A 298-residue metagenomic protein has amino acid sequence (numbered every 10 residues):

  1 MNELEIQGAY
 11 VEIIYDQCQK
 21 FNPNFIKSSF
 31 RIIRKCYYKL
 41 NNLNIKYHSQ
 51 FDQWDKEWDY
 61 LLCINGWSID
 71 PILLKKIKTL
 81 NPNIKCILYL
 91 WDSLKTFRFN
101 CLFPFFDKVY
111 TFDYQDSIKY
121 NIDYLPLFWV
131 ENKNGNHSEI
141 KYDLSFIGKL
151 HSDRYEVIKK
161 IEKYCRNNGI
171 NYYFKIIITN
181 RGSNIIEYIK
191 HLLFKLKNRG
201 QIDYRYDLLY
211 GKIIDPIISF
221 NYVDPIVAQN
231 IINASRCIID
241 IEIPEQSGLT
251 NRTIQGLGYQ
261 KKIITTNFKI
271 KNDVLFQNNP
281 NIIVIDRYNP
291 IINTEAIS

Functional and structural regions predicted by a protein language model:
M1-Y38, N42-Y47, N65-S68, S93-F97 (+2 more regions): Nucleotide-sugar donor-binding catalytic core of glycosyltransferases
I45-E57, K76: Short, well-structured alpha-helical segments in soluble
D52-S68, I87: Short N-terminal targeting/anchoring amphipathic segment
N65, I77-S93, Y110: Active-site proximal beta-strand in glycosyltransferases
I77-P82, C101-P104, E139, Y259: Short, conserved loop/helix-junction motifs that constitute active-site signature segments in enzyme catalytic cores
N233-S235, Q255-Q260: Conserved donor-binding/catalytic loop of nucleotide-activated donor transferases
N281-S298: C-terminal "capping" alpha-helix adjacent to the active site of nucleotide-linked donor transferases in cell-envelope
